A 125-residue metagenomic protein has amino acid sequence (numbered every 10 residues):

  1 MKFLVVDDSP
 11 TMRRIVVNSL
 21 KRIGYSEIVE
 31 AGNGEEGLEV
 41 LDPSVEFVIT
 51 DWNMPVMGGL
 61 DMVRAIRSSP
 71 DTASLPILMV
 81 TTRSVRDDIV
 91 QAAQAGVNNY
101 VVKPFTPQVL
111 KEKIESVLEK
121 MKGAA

Functional and structural regions predicted by a protein language model:
M1-T11, V16-L20, V48: Conserved acidic segment of CheY-like receiver
E30-F47: Acidic, metal-coordinating helix/loop segments flanking the phosphotransfer/catalytic sites of two-component signaling
M54: Receiver (REC) domain active-site loop signature in two-component systems and cognate sites in sensor histidine kinases
R83-S84: Short, conserved "switch-loop" micro-motifs in signal-transduction and mechanochemical regulators
F105-I114: C-terminal output helix
